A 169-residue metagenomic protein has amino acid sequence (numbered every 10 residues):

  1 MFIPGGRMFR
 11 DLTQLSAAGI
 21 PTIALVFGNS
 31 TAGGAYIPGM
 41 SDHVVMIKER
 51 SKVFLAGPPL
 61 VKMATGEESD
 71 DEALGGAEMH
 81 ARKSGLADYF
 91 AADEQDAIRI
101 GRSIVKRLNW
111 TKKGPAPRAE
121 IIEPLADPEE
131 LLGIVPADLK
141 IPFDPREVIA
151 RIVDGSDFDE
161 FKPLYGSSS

Functional and structural regions predicted by a protein language model:
M1-K113: Conserved catalytic cores of soluble enzyme domains, especially glycine-rich substrate-binding beta-alpha loops
G19, K62, R82, A126-G133 (+2 more regions): Gly-rich Lys/Arg/Thr-decorated short loops/hinges at beta-loop-alpha junctions or inter-strand turns that position
F27, M63, I100, A116 (+3 more regions): A sequence-level detector of short, solvent-exposed, charge-rich linear segments
Y89-R146: Terminal amphipathic helices with adjacent charged low-complexity linkers/tails
K140-S169: Non-catalytic terminal/interface segments that mediate subunit docking, oligomerization, and allosteric communication
